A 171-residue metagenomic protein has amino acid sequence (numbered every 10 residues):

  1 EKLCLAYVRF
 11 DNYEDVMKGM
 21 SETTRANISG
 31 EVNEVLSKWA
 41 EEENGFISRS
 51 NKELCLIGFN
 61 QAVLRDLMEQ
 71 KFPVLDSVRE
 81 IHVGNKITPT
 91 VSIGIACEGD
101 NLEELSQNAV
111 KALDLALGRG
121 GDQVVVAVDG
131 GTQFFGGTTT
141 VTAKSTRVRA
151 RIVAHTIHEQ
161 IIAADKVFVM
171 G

Functional and structural regions predicted by a protein language model:
E1, A116, D122-T138: Short, structured interface segments
E1, M68, F72-L75, E98-G121 (+1 more regions): Catalytic-core segments of nucleotide cyclases and related cyclic-nucleotide turnover enzymes
K2-D15, V167-V169: Active-site-flanking beta-strand signature of metal-NTP-handling nucleotidyl enzymes and homologous cyclase-like
C4, F46-G58, V83-K111, D122-D129: A short glycine-enriched loop-to-beta-strand structural element that forms part of the catalytic core of nucleotide
C4, Y13-S37, R49, L64-M68 (+1 more regions): Conserved long alpha-helical elements within nucleotide-processing catalytic cores of c-di-GMP signaling and class III
V16-V32, L36, A150-G171: Conserved small-residue-rich
N33-E42, V63-K86, S106, V110-A112: Alpha-helical scaffold within the catalytic cores of cyclic-nucleotide enzymes
E103, V128-A164: C-di-GMP signaling machinery
